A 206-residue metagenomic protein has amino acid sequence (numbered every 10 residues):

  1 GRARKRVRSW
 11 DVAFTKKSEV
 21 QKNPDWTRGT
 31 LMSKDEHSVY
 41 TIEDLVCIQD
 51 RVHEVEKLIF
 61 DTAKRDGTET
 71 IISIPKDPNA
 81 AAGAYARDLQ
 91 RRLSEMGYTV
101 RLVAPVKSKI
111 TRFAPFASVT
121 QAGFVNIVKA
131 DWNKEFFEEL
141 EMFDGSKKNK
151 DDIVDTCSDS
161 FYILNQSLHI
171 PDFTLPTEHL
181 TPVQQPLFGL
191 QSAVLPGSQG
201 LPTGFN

Functional and structural regions predicted by a protein language model:
G1-L102, N126-N206: RNase H-like, metal-dependent nuclease domains and their acidic two-metal-ion catalytic environment used
A104-K109: Conserved helicase motor
R112-G123, L140-D144: Short, surface-exposed amphipathic charged segments that create phosphate/polyanion-binding patches used for binding
